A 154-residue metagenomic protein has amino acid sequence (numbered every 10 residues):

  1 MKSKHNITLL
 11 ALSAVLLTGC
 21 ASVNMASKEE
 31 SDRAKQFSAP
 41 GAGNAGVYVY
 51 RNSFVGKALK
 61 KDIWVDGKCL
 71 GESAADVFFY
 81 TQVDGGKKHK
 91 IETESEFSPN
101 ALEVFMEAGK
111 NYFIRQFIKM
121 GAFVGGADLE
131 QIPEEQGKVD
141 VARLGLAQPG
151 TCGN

Functional and structural regions predicted by a protein language model:
M1-A21: Sec-dependent bacterial lipoprotein signal peptides
C20-N154: Short loop/turn and low-complexity linker motifs enriched in small/turn-promoting residues
